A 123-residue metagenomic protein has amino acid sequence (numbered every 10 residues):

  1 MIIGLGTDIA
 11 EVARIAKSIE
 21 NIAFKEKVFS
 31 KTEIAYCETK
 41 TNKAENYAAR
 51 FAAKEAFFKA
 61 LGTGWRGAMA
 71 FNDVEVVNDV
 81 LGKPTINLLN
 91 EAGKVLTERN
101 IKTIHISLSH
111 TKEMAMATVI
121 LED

Functional and structural regions predicted by a protein language model:
M1-D123: Core catalytic alpha/beta fold that binds nucleotide/phospho-ligands
